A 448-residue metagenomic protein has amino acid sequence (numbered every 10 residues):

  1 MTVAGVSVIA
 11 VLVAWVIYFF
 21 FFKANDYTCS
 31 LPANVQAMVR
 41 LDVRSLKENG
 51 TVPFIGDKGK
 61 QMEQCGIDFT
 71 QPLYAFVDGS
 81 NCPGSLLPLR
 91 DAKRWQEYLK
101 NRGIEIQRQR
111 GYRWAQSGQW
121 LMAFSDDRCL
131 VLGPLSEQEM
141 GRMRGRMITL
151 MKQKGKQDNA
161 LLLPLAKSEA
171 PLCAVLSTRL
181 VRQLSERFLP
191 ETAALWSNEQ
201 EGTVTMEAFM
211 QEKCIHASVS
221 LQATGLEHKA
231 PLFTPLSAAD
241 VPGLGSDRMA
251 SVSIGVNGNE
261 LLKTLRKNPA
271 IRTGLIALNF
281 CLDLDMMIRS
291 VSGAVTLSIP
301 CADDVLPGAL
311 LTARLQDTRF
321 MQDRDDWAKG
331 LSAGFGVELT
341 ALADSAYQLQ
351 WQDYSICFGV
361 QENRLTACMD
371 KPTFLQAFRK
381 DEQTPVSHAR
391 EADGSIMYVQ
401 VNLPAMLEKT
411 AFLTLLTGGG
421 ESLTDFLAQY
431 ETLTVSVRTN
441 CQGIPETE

Functional and structural regions predicted by a protein language model:
M1-G5: N-terminal signal-anchor/signal peptide hydrophobic helix marking the start of the first transmembrane segment
S7-A14, K154-L261, D393-E448: Leucine-rich, highly hydrophobic segment in Treponema pallidum outer-membrane-associated proteins
L12-S30: Membrane-interface motif at the C-terminal end of an N-terminal transmembrane signal
Y27, L226-V252, I356-C357, T366-A367 (+1 more regions): Interface amphipathic segments
Q36-K60: Short extracytoplasmic
V39, C65-S168, S290-E391: Single conserved position on a long alpha-helix in the C-terminal lobe of the eukaryotic protein kinase
K58-E63, L165, L176, L275-I288 (+2 more regions): Extended amphipathic, helix-rich lipid-handling scaffolds
A230-T234, A238-A309, R314-D326, G330 (+1 more regions): Extended non-catalytic domains of envelope/secretory-pathway proteins
